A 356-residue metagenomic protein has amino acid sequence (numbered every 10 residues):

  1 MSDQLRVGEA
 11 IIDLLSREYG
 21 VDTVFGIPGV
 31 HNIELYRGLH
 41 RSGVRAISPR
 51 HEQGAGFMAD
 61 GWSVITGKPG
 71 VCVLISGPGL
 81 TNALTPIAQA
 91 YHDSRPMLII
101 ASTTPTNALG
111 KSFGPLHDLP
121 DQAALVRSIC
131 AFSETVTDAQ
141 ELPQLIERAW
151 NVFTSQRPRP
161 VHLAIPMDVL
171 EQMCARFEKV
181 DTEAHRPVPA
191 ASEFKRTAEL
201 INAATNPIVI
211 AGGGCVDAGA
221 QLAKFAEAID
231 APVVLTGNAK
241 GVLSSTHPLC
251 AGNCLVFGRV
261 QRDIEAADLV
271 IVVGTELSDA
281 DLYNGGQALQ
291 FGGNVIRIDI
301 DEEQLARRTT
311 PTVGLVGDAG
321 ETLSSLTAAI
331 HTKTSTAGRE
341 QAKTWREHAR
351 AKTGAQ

Functional and structural regions predicted by a protein language model:
M1-D3, Q140, G292, I296-Q356: Phosphate/pyrophosphate-binding active-site segments
G8-D13, E18, I27-V30, L35-H40 (+1 more regions): Active-site diphosphate/adenylate-binding microenvironment
D22-D60, V73, S102, P189 (+1 more regions): Anionic-ligand anchoring segments at beta-strand to alpha-helix junctions in alpha/beta enzyme folds, i.e., glycine
D22-T23, V64-A101, R127-E178, L200 (+4 more regions): Structural signature of the thiamine diphosphate
P28-H31, T104-P105, I165-E171, G213-C215 (+1 more regions): Glycine-rich beta-alpha junction loops
N32-E34, G54-M58, P78-I87, Y91 (+3 more regions): Short glycine/serine/threonine-rich phosphate/pyrophosphate-binding segments that cradle anionic phosphate groups
Q53-G56, L80-T81, T104-L109, L170 (+5 more regions): Short gly/pro/ser/thr-enriched loop/turn and capping motifs at secondary-structure boundaries
M167-S192, A337-G338, A349, T353-G354: Aromatic-enriched
